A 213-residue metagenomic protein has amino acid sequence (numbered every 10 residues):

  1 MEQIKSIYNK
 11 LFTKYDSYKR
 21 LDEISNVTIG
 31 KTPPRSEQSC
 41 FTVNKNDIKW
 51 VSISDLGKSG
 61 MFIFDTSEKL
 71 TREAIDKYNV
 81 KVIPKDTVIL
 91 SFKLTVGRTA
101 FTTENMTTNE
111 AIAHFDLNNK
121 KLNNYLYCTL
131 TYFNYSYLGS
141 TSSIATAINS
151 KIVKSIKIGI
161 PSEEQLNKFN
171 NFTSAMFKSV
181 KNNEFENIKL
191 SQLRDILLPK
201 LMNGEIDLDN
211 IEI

Functional and structural regions predicted by a protein language model:
M1-P34, D47-W50, G159, E163-L208: Non-catalytic DNA-recognition/assembly elements of restriction-modification systems
D22-P161: DNA target-recognition domains and sequence-specific DNA-contacting regions of bacterial/archaeal
